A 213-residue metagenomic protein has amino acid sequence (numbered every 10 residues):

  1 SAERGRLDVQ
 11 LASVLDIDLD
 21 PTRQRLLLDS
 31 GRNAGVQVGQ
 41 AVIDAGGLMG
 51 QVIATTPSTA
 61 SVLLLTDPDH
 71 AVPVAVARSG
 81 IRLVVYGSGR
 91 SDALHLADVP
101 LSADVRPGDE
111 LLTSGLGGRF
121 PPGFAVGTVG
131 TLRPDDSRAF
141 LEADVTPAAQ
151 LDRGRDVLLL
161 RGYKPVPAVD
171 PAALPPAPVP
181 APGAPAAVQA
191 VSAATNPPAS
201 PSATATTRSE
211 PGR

Functional and structural regions predicted by a protein language model:
S1-R213: A secondary-structure micro-motif
